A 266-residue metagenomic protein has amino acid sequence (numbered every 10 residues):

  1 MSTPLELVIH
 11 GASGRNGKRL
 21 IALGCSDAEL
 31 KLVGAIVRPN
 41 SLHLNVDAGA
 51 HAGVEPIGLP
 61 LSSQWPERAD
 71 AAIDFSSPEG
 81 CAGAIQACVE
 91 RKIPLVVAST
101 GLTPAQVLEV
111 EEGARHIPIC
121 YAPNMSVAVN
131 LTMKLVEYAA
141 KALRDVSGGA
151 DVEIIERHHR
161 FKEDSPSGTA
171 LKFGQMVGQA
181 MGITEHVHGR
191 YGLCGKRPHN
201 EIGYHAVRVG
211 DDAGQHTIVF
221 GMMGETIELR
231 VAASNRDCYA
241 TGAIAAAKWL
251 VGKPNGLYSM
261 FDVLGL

Functional and structural regions predicted by a protein language model:
S2-L7: Extreme N-terminal starter segment of soluble prokaryotic enzymes
V8, V33, V96, P118-C120: Structural detector of well-ordered beta-strand residues that form the stable sheet scaffold of enzyme domains
I9-H10, R15-P66, S147-L266: C-terminal substrate-binding/catalytic lobe of Rossmann-fold NAD(P)-dependent oxidoreductases
A69: An anion/phosphate-binding loop that grips the pyrophosphate of nucleotide cofactors and donors
A72-I73: N-terminal Rossmann-like NAD(P) cofactor-binding module of classical short-chain dehydrogenase/reductase
S76-S77, T100, R208: Short glycine-/small-residue-rich Rossmann-like dinucleotide-binding loops
G83-R91, S99-Y121, N130-Y138: Rossmann-fold NAD(P)-binding glycine/threonine-rich loop
L131-S147, S165: Rossmann-like NAD(P)H-binding beta-loop-alpha module
